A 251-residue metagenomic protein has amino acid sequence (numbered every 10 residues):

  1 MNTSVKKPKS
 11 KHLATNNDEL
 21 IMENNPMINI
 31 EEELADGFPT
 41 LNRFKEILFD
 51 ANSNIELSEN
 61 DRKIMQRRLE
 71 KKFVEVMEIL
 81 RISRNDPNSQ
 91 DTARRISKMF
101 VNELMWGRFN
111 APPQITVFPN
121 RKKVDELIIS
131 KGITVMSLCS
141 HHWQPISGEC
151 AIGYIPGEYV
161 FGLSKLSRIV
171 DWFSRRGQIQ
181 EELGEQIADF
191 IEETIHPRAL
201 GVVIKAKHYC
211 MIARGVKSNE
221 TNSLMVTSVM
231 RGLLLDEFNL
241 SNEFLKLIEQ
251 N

Functional and structural regions predicted by a protein language model:
N2-N251: A domain-level signal for the structural core that forms small-molecule/cofactor-binding pockets and catalytic centers
